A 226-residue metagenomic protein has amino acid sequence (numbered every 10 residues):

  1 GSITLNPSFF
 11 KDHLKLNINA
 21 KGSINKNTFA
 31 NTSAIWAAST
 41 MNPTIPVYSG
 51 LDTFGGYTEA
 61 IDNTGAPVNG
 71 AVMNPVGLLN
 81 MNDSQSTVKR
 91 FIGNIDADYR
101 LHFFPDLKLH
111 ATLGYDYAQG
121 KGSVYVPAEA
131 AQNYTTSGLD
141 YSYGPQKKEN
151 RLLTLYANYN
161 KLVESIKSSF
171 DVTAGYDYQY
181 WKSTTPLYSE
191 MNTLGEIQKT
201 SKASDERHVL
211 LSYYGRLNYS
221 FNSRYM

Functional and structural regions predicted by a protein language model:
G1-L5, R100-L107: A conserved hydrophobic secondary-structure block that centers on an alpha-helix together with its immediately flanking
N6-I92, H110-Y213, S220: Surface-exposed loop/interface segments of Gram-negative outer-membrane beta-barrel transport/assembly proteins
F10, H102-F104, N222: Residue-level recognition of beta-strand termini and adjacent short loop/turns
G215, N222-M226: Short, intrinsically disordered, charge-balanced linker/junction segments flanking boundaries in proteins
